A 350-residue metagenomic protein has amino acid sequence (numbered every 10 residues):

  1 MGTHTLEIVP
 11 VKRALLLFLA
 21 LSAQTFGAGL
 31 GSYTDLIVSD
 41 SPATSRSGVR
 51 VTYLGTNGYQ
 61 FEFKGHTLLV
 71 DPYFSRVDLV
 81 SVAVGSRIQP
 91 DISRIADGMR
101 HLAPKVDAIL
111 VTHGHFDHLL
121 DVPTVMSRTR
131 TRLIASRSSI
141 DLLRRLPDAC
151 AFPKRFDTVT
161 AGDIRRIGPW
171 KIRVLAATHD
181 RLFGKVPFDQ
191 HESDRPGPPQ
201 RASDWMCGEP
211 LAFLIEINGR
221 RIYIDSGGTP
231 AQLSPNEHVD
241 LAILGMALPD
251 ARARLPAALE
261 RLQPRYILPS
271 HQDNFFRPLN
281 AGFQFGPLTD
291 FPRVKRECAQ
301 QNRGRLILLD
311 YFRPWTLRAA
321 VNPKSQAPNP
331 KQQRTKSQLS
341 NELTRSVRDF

Functional and structural regions predicted by a protein language model:
M1-P10, S22-T25, V321-F350: Intrinsic disorder/low-complexity segments
A14-S22: Sec-dependent N-terminal signal peptides
I37-A43, F63-V111, H115, L120-T124 (+3 more regions): Pre-active-site segment of Zn-dependent metallo-hydrolases
A43-R50, F63-L68, I164-R173, E216-I222: Beta-strand-turn-beta hairpins that frame and shape the catalytic cleft of phosphate-ester-processing enzymes
N57, V77, G114-L119, I140-L143 (+7 more regions): Active-site environment of divalent metal-dependent phosphoester hydrolases
V70-Y73, K105-H115, I134-R137, Y223-G228 (+3 more regions): Active-site neighborhood of phospho(di)ester-bond hydrolases with catalytic His/Asp-centered motifs
P147-R165, P256, E260, R265-V321: Binuclear metal-ion centers of metallo-dependent hydrolases, dominated by the metallo-beta-lactamase
D194-R261: Active-site-proximal loop/helix segments of hydrolase catalytic cores
